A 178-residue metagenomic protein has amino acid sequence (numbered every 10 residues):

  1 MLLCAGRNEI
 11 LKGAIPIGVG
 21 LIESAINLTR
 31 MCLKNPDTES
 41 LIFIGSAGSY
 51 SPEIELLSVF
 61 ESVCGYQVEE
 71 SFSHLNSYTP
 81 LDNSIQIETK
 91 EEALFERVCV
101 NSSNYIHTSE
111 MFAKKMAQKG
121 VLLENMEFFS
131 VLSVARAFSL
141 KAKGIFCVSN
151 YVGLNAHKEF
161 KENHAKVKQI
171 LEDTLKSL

Functional and structural regions predicted by a protein language model:
M1-I85, L122: Metabolite-binding pocket within alpha/beta catalytic cores that recognizes anionic/polar moieties
C4, E39-I44, N104, V121-F128 (+2 more regions): Glycine-rich anion-binding loop/nest that anchors nucleotide
A14, F112-A113, N155-K158: Short acidic, glycine/proline-rich loop/turn micro-motifs
V19-I26, M126-F129, E162, K166-I170: Conserved active-site and cofactor/substrate-binding residues in soluble primary-metabolism enzymes
L33-N35, E53, S133-K141: Alpha-helix C-terminal capping segments
V59-E61, A142, K161-N163: Short, hinge-like loop/turn segments at secondary-structure boundaries
L75-F138: Active-site rim beta-loop-alpha module in soluble metabolic enzymes
C147-L178: Regulatory input/activation interfaces that engage signals or partners
